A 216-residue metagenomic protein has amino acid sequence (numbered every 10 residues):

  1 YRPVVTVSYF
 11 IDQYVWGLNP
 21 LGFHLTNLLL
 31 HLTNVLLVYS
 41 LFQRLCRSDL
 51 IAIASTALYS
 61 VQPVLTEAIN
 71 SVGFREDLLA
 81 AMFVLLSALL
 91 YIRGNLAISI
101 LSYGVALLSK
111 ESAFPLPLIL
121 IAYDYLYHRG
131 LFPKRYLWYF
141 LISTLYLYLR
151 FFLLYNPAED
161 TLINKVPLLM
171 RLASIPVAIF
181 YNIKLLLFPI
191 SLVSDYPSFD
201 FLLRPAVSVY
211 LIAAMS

Functional and structural regions predicted by a protein language model:
Y1-S216: Polytopic membrane enzymes that build or remodel cell-surface glycoconjugates and lipids
